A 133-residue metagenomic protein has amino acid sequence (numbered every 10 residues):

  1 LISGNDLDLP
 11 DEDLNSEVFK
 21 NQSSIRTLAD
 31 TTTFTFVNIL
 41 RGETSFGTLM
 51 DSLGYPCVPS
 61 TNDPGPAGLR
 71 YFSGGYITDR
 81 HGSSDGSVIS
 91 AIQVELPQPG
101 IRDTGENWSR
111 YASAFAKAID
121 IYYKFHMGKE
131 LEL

Functional and structural regions predicted by a protein language model:
L1: Short Gly/Thr/Asp-enriched flexible loops that form oxyanion-binding sites at enzyme active sites
G4-G68: Acidic, glycine-rich loop-and-strand cores that form catalytic or ligand-binding grooves in diverse globular domains
D51, Y55, D120-M127: Hydrophobic/aromatic-lined pockets within catalytic cores
S60-F125: Active-site-adjacent mobile loop/cap segments within catalytic or ligand-binding domains
G128-L133: Short, highly charged C-terminal tails/helix-capping segments
